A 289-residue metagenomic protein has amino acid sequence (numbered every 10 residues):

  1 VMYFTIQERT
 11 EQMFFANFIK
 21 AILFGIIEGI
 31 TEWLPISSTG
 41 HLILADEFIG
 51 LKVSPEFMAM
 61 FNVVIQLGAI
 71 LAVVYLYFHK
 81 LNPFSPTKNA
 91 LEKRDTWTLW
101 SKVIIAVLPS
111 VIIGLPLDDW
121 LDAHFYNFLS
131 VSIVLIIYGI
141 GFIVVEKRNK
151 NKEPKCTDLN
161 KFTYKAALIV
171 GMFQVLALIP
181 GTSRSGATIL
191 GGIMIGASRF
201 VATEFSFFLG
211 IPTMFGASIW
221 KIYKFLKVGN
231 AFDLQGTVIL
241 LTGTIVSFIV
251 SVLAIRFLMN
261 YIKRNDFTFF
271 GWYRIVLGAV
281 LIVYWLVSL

Functional and structural regions predicted by a protein language model:
V1-L289: Multi-pass membrane proteins that catalyze or facilitate reactions on polyprenyl-/lipid-phosphate substrates and their
